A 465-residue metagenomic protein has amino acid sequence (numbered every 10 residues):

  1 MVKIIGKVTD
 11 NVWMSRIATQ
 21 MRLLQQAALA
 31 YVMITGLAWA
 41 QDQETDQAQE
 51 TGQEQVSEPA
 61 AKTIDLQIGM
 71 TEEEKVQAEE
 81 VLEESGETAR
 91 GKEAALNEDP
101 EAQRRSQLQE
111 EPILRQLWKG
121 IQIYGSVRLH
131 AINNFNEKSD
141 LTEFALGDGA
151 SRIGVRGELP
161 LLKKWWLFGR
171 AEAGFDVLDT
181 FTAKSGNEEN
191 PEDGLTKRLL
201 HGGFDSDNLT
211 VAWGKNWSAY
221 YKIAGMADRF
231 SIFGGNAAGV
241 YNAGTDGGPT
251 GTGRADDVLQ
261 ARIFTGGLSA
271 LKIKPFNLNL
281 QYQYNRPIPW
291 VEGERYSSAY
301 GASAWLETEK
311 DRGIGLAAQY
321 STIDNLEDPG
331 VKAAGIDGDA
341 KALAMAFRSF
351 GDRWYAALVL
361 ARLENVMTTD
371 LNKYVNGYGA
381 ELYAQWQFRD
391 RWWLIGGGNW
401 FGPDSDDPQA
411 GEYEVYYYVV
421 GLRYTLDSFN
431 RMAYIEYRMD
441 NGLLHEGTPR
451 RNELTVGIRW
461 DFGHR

Functional and structural regions predicted by a protein language model:
V2, Y31, L37-S126: N-terminal periplasmic/intermembrane-space "pro-region" immediately following the signal or transit peptide
E110-N133, L141-Q283, Y296, L306-T308: Outer membrane beta-barrel
I113, G154-R156, L200-G203, Q260-R262 (+6 more regions): Outer-membrane beta-barrel architecture
G125-A131, G169-A173, W213-K215, L278-Y284 (+7 more regions): Transmembrane beta-barrel strands of outer-membrane/channel proteins
A131-S139, F175-F181, A219-I223, Y284-W290 (+8 more regions): Gram-negative outer-membrane beta-barrel proteins
K163-L167, N208-V211, L268-L278, K310-A318 (+4 more regions): Repeated loop/turn-to-beta-strand initiation elements of outer-membrane beta-barrel proteins
L259, L426, R450-R465: Outer-membrane beta-barrel "beta-signal"
R295-V419: Detector for outer-membrane/organellar transmembrane beta-barrel domains, recognizing the amphipathic beta-strand
